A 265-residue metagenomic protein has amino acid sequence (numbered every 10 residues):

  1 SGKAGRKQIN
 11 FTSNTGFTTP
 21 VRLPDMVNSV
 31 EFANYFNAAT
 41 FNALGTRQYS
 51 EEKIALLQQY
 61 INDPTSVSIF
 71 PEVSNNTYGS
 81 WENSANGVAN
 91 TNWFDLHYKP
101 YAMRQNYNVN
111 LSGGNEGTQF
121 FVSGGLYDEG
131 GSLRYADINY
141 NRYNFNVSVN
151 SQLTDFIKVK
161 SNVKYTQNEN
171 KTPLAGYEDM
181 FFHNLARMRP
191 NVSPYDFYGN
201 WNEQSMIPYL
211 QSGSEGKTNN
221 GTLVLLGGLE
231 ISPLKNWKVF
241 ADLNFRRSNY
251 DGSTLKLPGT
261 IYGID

Functional and structural regions predicted by a protein language model:
S1, G16-F17, D95-H97, A102: Periplasmic N-terminal accessory/gating domains of Gram-negative outer-membrane beta-barrel systems
S1-N10, R104-N106, Q119: A beta-strand signature from Gram-negative outer-membrane beta-barrel systems, especially the internal plug domain
A4, G113-G117, L126: A generic beta-sheet turn/junction motif
A4-A89, Y127, G131-V224, F240-D242 (+1 more regions): Surface-exposed loop/interface segments of Gram-negative outer-membrane beta-barrel transport/assembly proteins
P100-Y101, L111-G114: Outer-membrane beta-barrel initiation region
R104, N115-E116, Q152-F156, S232-L234: Outer-membrane beta-barrel channels and translocator barrels
